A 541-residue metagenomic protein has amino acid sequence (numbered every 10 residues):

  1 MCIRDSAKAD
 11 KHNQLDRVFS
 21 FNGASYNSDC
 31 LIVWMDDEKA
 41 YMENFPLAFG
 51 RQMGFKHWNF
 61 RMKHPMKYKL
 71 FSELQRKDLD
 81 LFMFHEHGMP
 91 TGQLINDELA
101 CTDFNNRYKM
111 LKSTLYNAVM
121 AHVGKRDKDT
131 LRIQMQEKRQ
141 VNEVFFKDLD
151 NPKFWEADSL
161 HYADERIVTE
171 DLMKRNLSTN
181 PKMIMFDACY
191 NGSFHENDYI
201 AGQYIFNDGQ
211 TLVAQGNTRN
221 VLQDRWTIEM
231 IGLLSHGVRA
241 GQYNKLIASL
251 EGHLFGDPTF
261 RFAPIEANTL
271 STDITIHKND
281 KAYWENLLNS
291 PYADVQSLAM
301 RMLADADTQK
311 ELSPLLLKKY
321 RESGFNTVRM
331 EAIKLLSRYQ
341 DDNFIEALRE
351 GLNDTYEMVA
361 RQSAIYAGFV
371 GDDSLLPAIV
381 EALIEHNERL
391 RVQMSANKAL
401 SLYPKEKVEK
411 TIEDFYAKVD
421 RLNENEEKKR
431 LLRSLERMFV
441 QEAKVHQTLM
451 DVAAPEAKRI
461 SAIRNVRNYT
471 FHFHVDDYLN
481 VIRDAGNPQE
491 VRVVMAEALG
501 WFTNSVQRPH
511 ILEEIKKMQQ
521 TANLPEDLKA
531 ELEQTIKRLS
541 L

Functional and structural regions predicted by a protein language model:
R4-M330, R338-R349, N353-T355, D372-H386 (+5 more regions): Cysteine-dependent hydrolase recognition
A299, R329-A332, S363-A364, Q393-A396 (+4 more regions): Conserved hydrophobic register position within alpha-solenoid helical repeats
A304, S337, G368, S401 (+4 more regions): Structural signature of alpha-helical solenoid repeat scaffolds
N423, Q520-D527: Charged, low-complexity interaction regions
L435-F439, P525, S540: Long, compositionally biased eukaryotic scaffolding/regulatory segments
T448-P455, S461, P525-E531, L541: Mature N-terminal, pre-catalytic/accessory segment of carbohydrate-active enzymes
